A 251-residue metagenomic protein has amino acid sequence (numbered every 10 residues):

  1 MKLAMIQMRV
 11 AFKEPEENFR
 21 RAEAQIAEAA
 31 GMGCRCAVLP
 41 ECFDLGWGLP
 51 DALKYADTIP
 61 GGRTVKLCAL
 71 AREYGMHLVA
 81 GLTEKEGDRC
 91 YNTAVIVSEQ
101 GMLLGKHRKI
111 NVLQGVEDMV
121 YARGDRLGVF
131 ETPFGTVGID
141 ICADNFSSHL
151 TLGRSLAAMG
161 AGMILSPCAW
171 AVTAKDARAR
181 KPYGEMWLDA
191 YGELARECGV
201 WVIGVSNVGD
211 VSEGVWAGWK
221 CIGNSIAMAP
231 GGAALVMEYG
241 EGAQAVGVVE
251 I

Functional and structural regions predicted by a protein language model:
M1-M5: Extreme N-terminal starter segment of soluble prokaryotic enzymes
I6, V97, D140, I203-V205 (+1 more regions): Short hydrophobic segments within beta-strands
I6, Y55, H107, F130 (+3 more regions): Hydrophobic residues at beta-strand termini and immediately following loops that shape nucleotide-binding pockets
Q7, L39-P40, G81, D140-I141 (+1 more regions): Short beta-strand segments
Q7-K13: Short polar catalytic/cofactor-binding loops
P15-E99, K106, A171-W201: Cys-nucleophile CN-hydrolase/nitrilase-fold catalytic domain and related Cys-dependent amidase chemistry that acts on
P60-V79, F146-Q244: CN hydrolase (nitrilase-like) catalytic-core segments centered on the catalytic cysteine and neighboring Lys/Glu
K85-C168, V172-D189, E241-I251: Active-site catalytic loop in hydrolytic enzyme cores
